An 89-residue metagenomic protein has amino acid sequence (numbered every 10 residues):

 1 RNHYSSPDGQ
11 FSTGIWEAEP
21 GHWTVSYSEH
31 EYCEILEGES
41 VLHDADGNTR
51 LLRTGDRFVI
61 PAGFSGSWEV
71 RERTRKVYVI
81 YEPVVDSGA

Functional and structural regions predicted by a protein language model:
R1-Q10: A short, N-terminal "cap"/entry segment at the start of jelly-roll beta-barrel domains of the cupin/DSBH fold
G9-Y27, P61-A62: Conserved short histidine dyad/triad with adjacent acidic residue
A18, Y27-L42: Short, conserved beta-strand element in jelly-roll/cupin
W23-V25, G38, D46, L52: Amphipathic, hydrophobic secondary-structure cores in small proteins
H43-A45, E69: A generic structural motif
D46-A62: Short acidic-glycine-tyrosine-enriched beta hairpin
A62-V85: Ligand-binding loop in jelly-roll beta-barrel domains
